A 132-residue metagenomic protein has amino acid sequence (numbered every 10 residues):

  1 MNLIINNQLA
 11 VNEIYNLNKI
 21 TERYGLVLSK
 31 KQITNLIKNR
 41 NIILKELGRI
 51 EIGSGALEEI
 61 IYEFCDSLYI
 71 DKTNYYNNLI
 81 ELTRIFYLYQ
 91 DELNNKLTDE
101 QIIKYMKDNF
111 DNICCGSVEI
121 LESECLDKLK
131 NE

Functional and structural regions predicted by a protein language model:
M1-E46, K130: Short terminal alpha-helical segments
N2-I5, C115-E132: Short acidic DE-rich linear segments
L28-E124: Acidic, low-complexity, intrinsically disordered interaction modules
